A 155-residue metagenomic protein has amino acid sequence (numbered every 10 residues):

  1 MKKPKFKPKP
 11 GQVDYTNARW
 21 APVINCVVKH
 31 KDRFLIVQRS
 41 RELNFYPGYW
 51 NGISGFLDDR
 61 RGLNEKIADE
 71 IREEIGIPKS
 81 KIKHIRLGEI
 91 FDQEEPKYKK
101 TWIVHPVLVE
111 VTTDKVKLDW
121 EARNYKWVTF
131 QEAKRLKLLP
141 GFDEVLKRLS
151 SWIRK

Functional and structural regions predicted by a protein language model:
M1-N25: Acidic, metal-coordinating catalytic segment for phosphate/diphosphate chemistry, firing primarily on the Nudix
P22-I24, D32, H105, R123: Change "...and in nucleic-acid phosphodiester-cleaving endonucleases..." to "...and in nucleic-acid processing enzymes
V28-K29, I36, V109, W127: Conserved hydrophobic "DFG−1" position in protein kinase catalytic cores
H30-D32, E89-K115: Active-site-adjacent beta-strand/loop module that shapes the phosphate/pyrophosphate-binding cleft
R33-E73: Conserved Nudix-box catalytic region and its N-terminal flanking loop in Nudix hydrolases and closely related
G76-I77, L138: Helix N-cap/coil-helix junction residues
P78-G88: A short coil-to-beta-strand element that immediately follows conserved catalytic motifs
P106, K117-R148: NUDIX/MutT-family hydrolases
